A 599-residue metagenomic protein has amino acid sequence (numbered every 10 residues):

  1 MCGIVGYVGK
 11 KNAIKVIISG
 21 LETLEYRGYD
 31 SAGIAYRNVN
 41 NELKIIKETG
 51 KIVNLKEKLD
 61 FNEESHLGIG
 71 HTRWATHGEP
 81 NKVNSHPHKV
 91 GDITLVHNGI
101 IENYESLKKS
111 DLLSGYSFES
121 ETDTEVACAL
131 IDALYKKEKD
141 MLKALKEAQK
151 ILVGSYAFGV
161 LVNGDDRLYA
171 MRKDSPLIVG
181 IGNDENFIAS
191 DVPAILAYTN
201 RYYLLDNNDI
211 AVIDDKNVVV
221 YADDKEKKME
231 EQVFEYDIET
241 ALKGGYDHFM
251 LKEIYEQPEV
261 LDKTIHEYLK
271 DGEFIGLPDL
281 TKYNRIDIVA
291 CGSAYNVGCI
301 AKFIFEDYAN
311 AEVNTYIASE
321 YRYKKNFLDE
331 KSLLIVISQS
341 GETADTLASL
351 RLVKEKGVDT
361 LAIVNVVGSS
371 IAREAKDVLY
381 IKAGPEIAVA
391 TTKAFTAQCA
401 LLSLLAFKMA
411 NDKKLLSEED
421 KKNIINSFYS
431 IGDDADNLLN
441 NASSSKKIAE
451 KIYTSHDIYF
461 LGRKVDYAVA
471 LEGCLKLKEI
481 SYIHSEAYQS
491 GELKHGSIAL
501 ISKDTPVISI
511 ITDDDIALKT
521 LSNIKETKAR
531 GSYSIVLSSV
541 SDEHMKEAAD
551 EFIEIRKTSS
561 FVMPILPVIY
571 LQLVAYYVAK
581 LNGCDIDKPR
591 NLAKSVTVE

Functional and structural regions predicted by a protein language model:
M1-K243, D247, E259-K263, D271-K282 (+5 more regions): Conserved short alpha-helical segments that host acidic/polar catalytic motifs at enzyme active sites
V8-K10, T49, H71-W74, G91 (+22 more regions): Fold-independent oxyanion-binding glycine-rich loops and adjacent beta-strand/coil segments at enzyme active sites
H66-V83, T264-P278, K302-I337, T343 (+1 more regions): Glycine-rich oxoanion-binding loops at beta->alpha junctions
L67, I93, R285-D287, L333 (+3 more regions): Structural motif
S155-E185, Y453-E479, I516, L521: Acidic/histidine-rich
Q257-L261, I265-D287, D377-P506, A517 (+1 more regions): Active-site phosphate/pyrophosphate-binding segments
T281-S430, I510-R556, V574, N582: Glycine-rich phosphate-binding loops that contact phosphosugars or nucleotide phosphates
Y533, A548, T558-E599: Generic C-terminus detector
